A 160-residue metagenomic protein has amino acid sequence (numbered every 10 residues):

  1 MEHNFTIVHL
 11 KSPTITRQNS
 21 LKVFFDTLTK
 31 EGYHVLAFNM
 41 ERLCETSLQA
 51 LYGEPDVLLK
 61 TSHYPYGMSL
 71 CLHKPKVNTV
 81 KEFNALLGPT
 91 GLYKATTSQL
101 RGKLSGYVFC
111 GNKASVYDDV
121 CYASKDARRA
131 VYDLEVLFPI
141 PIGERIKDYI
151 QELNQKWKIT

Functional and structural regions predicted by a protein language model:
M1-T160: Non-catalytic terminal and connector segments of soluble metabolic enzymes
